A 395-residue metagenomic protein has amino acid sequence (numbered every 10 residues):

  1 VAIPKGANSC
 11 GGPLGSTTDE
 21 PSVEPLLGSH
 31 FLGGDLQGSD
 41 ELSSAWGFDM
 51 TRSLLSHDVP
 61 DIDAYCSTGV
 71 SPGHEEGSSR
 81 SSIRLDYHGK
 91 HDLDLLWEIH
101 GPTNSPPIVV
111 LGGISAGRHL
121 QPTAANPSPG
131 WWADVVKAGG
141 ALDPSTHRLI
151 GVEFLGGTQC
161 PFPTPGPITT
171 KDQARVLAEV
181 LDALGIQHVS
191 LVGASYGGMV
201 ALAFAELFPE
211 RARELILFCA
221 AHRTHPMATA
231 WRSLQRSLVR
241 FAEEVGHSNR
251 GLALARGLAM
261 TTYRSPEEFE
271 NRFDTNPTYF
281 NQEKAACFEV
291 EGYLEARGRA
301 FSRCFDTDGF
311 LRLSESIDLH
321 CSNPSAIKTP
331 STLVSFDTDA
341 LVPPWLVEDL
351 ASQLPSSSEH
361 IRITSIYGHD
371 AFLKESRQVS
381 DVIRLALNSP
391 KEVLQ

Functional and structural regions predicted by a protein language model:
E98-G157: N-terminal cap/lid subdomain of alpha/beta-hydrolase-fold enzymes
K171-V189: Conserved acidic catalytic loop of the alpha/beta-hydrolase fold
H188-T224: Conserved hydrolase catalytic core segment
I216-E244: Flexible "cap/lid" loop of the alpha/beta hydrolase fold
R236-T329: Alpha/beta-hydrolase
L333-S335: Short beta-strand/loop motif that positions the catalytic acidic residue of the alpha/beta-hydrolase fold
A340-L346: Conserved alpha/beta-hydrolase "acid-adjacent" motif
S357, I361-Q395: Catalytic active-site module of serine/aspartate enzymes centered on a nucleophile-bearing elbow/loop
